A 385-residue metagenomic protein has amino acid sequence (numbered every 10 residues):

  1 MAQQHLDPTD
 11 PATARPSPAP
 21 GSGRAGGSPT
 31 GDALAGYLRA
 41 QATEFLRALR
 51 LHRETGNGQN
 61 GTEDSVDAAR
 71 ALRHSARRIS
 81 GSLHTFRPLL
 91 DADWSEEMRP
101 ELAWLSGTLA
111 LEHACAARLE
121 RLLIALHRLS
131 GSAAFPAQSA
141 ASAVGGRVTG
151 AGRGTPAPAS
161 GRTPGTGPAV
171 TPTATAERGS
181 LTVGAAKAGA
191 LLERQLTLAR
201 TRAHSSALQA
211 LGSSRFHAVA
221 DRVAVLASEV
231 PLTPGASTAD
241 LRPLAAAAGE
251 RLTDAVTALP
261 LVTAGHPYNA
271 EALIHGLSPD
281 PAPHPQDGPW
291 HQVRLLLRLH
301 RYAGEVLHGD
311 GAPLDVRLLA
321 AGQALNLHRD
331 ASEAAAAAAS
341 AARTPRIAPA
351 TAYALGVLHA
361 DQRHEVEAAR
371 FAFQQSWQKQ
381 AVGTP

Functional and structural regions predicted by a protein language model:
M1-P385: Cationic, histidine-enriched alpha-helical/coil surfaces that engage anionic ligands
